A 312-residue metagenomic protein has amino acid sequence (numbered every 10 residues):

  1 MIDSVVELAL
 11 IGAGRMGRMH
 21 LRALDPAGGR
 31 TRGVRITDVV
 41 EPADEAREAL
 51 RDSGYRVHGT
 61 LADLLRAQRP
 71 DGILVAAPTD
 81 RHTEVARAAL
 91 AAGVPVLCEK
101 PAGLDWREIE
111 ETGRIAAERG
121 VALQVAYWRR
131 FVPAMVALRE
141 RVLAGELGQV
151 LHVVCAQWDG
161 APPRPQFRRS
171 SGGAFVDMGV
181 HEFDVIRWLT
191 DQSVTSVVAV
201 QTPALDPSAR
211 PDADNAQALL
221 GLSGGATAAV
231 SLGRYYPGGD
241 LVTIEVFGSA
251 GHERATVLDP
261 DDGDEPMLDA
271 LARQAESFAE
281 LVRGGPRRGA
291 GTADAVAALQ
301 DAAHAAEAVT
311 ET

Functional and structural regions predicted by a protein language model:
M1-S53: N-terminal Rossmann-like dinucleotide-binding module
M1-V5, G72-L74, V121, S223 (+1 more regions): C-terminal helix-rich "cap/oligomerization" subdomain common to oxidoreductases
P42-E45, D240, D264-E276, A290: Active-site loop of classical SDR/Rossmann-like NAD(P)-dependent oxidoreductases, centered on the catalytic Tyr-X3-Lys
Y55-L61: Conserved SAM-binding strand-loop segment of SAM-dependent methyltransferases
G59, C98, L123-V125, V154 (+2 more regions): Hydrophobic residues in well-ordered beta-strands that form the structural core
A67, G72, P78-T79, T83-Y127: Beta-strand-loop-alpha-helix segment that lines the small-molecule cofactor/substrate pocket of alpha/beta enzymes
R129-S208: Predominantly a Rossmann-like dinucleotide-binding segment in NAD(P)-dependent oxidoreductases
D184-V257, A275-P286, A303: Contiguous beta-strand/loop segments that form the cofactor/metal-binding neighborhood of enzyme cores
